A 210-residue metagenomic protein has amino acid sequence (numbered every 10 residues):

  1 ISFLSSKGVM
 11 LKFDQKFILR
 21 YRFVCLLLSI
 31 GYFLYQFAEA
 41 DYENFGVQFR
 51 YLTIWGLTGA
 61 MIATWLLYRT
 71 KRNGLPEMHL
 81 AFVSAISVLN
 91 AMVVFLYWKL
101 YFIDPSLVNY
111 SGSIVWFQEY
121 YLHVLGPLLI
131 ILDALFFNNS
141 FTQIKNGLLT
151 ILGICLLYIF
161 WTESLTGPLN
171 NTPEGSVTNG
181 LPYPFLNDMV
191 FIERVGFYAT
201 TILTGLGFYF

Functional and structural regions predicted by a protein language model:
V9-C25: N-terminal membrane topogenic signal
D14, T70-F82, N138-N146: Membrane-interface helix-boundary motifs at transmembrane edges
F17, G167-F210: Membrane-interface transmembrane-helix boundary segments in multi-pass integral membrane proteins
L28-Q36, N90-K99, I154-S164: Aromatic-anchored segments of alpha-helical transmembrane domains
L34-E43, W98-Y110: Juxtamembrane "helix-exit" motif on the non-cytosolic side of transmembrane helices
N44-L52, M78-F82, L107-Y121, K145-G147: Non-cytosolic membrane-interface motifs at loop->transmembrane helix junctions
V115-L128, G196-L203: Membrane-interface loop-to-helix entry segments
L125-Q143: Alpha-helical transmembrane segments in multipass membrane proteins, preferentially the mid-helix core
